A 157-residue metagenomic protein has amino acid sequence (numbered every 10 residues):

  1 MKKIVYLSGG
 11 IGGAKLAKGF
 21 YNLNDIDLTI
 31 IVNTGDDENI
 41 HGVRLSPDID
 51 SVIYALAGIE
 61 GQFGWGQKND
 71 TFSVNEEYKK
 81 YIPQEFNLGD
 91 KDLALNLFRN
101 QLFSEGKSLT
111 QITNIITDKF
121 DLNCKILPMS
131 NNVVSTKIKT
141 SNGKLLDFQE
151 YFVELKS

Functional and structural regions predicted by a protein language model:
M1-V5: Extreme N-terminal starter segment of soluble prokaryotic enzymes
Y6, I30-I31: Structural beta-sheet core signal
G9: Thiamine diphosphate
G12-A17: Short glycine/serine/threonine-rich phosphate/pyrophosphate-binding segments that cradle anionic phosphate groups
F20-L23, S46-P47: Short, solvent-exposed amphipathic alpha-helical segments in soluble enzyme and RNA/protein-processing domains
N24-T29: A generic structural motif
N33-S157: Electropositive, gly/pro-rich neighborhoods at or near active sites that engage anionic ligands
